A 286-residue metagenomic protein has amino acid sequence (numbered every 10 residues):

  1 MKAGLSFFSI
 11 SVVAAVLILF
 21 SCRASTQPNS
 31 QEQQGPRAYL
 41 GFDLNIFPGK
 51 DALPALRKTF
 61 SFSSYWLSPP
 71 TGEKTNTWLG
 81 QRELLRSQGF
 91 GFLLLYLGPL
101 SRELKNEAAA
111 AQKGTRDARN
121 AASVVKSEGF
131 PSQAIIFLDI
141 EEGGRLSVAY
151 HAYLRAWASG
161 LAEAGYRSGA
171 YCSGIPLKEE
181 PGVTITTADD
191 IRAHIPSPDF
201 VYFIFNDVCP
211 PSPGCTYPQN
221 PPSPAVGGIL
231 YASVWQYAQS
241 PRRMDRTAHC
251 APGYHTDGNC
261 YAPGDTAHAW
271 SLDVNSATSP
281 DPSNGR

Functional and structural regions predicted by a protein language model:
M1-I10: Bacterial N-terminal signal peptides that target proteins for export
S9-F20: Bacterial N-terminal signal peptides
L19-Q33: Bacterial Sec-dependent signal peptides at the C-terminal "C-region" and cleavage site
Q31-I46, L53, A188, H194-R286: Functionally critical loop-and-helix segments that line ligand-binding/catalytic clefts of soluble enzyme domains
E32-Y166: Substrate-binding cleft of extracellular glycoside hydrolase catalytic domains
D51, G72-W78, S101-E107, G144-H151 (+3 more regions): Extracytoplasmic/secreted cell-surface and envelope-processing proteins
L97, C172-P176, Q239: Acidic carboxylate-rich catalytic motifs and surrounding loops in phosphoryl-/glycosyl-chemistry enzymes
A164-V183, V234: Aromatic-lined carbohydrate-recognition surfaces of secreted/lumenal glycan-active proteins
